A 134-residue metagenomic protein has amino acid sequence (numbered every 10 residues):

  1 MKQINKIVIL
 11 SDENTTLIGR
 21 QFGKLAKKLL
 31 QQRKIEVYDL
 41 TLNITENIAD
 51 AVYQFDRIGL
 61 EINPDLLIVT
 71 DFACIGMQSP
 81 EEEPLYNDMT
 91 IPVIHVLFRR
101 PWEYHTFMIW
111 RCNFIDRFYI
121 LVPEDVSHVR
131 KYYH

Functional and structural regions predicted by a protein language model:
M1-I7: A short, charged/proline- and glycine-enriched loop that marks the coil->beta-strand transition at the N-terminal
L10-D12, L17-V129: Extended catalytic core of nucleotide-activated donor transferases of GT-like folds
